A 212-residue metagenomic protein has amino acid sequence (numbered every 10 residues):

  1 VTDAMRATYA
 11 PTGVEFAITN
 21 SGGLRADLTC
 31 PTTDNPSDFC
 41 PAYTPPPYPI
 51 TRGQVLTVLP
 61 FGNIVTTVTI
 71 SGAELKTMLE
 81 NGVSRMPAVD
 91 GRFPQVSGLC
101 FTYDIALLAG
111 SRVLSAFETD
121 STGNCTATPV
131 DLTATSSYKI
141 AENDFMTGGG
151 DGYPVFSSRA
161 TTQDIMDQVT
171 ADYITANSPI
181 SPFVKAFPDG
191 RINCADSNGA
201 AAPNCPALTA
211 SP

Functional and structural regions predicted by a protein language model:
V1-P212: Catalytic centers of hydrolytic enzymes
